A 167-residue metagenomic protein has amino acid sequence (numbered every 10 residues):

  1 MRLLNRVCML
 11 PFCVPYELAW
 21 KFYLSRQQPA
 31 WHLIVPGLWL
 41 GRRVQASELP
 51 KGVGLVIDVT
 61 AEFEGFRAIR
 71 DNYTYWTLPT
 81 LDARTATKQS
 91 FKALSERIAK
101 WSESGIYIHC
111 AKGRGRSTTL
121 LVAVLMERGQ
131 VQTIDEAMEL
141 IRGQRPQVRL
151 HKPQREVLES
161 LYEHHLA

Functional and structural regions predicted by a protein language model:
M1-S25: N-terminal membrane-anchoring alpha-helices
L18-Y107, A123-Y162, L166: Cysteine-based protein phosphatase catalytic domain of the PTP/DSP
C110: Short cysteine clusters
G113: Conserved G/P- and acidic residue-centered "switch" motifs that form tight phosphate/ATP-binding loops in soluble
R116: Conserved SAM/SAH-binding loop-helix junction of Class I S-adenosyl-L-methionine-dependent methyltransferases
T119-L120: Hydrophobic positions on the alpha1 helix immediately C-terminal to the Walker A/P-loop
